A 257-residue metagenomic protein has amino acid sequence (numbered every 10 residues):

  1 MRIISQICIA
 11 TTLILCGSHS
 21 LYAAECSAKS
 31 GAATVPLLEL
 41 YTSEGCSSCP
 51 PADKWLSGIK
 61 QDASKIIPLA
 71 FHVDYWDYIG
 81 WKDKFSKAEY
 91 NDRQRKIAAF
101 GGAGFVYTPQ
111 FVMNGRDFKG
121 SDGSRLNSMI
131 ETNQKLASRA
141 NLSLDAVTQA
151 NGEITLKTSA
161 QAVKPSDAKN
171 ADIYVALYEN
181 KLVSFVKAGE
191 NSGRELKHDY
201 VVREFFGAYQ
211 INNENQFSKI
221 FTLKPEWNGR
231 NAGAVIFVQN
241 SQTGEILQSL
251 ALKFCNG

Functional and structural regions predicted by a protein language model:
M1-Q6: Positively charged n-region of N-terminal signal peptides that target proteins for export
I7-H19: Bacterial N-terminal signal peptides
Y22-Y107: Active-site-proximal cofactor/substrate-binding loop regions of enzyme domains
K84-G104, Q110, N114-G257: Short, conserved sequence motifs used for protein processing/export or organelle targeting and for catalysis
